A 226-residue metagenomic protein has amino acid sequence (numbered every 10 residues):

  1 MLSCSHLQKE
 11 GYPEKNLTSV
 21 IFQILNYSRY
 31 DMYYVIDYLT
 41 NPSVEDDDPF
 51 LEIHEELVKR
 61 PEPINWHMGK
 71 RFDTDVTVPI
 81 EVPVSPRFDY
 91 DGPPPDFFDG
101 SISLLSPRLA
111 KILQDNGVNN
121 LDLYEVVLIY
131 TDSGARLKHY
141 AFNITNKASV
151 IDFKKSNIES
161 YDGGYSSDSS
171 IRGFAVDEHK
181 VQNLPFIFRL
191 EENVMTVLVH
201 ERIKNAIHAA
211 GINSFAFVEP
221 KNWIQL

Functional and structural regions predicted by a protein language model:
V20-L226: Phosphate/anion-contacting hairpin/loop surfaces
